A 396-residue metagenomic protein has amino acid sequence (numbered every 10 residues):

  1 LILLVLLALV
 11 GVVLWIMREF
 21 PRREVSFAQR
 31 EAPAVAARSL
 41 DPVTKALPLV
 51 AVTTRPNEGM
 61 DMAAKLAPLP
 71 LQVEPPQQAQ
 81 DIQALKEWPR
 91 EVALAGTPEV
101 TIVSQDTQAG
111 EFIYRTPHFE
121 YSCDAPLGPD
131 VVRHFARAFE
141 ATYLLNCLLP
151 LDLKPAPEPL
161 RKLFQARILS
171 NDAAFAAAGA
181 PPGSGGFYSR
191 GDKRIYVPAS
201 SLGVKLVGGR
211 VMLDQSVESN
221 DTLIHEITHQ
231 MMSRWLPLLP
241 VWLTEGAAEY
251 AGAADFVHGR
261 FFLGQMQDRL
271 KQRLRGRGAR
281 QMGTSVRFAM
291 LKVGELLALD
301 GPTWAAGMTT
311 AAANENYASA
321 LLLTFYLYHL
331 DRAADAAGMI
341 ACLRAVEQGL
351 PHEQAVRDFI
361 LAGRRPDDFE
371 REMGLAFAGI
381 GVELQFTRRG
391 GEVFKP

Functional and structural regions predicted by a protein language model:
L1-I113, D367-P396: N-terminal low-structure segments adjacent to metalloprotease catalytic domains across cellular compartments
L3-L6, T228-R234, G246-A247, A254: A long, hydrophobic alpha-helical segment
V10-E19, R234, A254, H258 (+1 more regions): Short hydrophobic alpha-helical membrane-anchoring segments
P48, P68-E91, F164, G186-I195 (+3 more regions): Charged, low-complexity, helix/coiled-coil-prone segments
P68-D81, H118-D124, G203-V207, T228 (+1 more regions): Short low-complexity stretches enriched in small and charged residues
Q108-P240, P351-E353: Juxtacatalytic substrate-recognition/specificity segment
F187-V204, E218, L238-P396: Acidic/His/Gly-enriched intrinsically disordered linker/tail segments that often contain short helix/coil "MoRF-like"
